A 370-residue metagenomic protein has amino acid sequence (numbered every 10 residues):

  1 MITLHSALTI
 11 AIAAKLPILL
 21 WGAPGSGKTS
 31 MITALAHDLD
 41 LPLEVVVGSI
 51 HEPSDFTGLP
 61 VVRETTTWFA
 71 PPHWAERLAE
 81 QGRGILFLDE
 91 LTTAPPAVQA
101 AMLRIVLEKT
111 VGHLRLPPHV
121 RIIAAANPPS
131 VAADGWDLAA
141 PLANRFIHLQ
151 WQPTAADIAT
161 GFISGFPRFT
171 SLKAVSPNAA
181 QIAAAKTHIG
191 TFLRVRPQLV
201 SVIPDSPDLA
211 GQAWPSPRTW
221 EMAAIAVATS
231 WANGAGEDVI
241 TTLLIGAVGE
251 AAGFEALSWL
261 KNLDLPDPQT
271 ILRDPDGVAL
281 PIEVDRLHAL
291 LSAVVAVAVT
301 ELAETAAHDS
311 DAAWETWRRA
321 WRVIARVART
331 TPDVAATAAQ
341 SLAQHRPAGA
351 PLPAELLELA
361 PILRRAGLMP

Functional and structural regions predicted by a protein language model:
M1-L86, L91-P370: C-terminal regulatory/interaction module of P-loop NTP-utilizing enzymes
